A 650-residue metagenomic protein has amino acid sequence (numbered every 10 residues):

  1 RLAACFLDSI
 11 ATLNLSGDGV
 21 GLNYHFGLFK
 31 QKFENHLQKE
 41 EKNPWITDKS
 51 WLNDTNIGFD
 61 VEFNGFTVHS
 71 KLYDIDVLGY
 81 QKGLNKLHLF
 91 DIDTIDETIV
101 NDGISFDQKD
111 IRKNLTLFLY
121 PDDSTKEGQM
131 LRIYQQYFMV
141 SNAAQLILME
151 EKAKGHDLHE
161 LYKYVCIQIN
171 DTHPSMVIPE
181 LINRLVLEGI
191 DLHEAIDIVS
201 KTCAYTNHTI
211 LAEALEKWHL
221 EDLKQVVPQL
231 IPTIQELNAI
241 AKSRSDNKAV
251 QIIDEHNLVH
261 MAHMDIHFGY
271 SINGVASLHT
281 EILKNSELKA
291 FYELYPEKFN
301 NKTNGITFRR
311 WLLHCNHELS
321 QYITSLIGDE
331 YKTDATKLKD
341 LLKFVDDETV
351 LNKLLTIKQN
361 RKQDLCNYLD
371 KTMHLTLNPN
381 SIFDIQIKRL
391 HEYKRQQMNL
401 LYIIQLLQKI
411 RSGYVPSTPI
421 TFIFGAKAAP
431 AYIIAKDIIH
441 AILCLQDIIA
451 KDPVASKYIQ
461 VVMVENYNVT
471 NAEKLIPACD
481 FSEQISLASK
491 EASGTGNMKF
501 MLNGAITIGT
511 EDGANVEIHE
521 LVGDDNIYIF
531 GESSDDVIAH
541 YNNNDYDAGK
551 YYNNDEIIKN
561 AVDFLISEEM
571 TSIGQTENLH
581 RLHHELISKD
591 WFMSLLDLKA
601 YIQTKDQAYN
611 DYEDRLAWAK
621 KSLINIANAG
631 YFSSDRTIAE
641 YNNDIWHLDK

Functional and structural regions predicted by a protein language model:
R1-K650: A conserved ligand/cofactor-binding region detector
